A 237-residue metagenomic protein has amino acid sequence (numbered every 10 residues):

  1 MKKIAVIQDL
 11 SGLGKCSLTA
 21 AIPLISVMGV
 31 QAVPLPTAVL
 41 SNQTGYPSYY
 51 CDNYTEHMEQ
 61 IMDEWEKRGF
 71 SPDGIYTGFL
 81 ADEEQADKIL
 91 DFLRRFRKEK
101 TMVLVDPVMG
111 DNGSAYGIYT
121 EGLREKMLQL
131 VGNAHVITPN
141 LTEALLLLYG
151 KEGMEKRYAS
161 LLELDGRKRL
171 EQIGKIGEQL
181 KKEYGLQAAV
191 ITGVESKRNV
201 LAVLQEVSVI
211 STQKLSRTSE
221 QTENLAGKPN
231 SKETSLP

Functional and structural regions predicted by a protein language model:
M1-V105, M109-G117: Conserved N-terminal subdomain of the carbohydrate kinase-like
C16-A20, N53-Q60, F70, E84 (+6 more regions): Conserved active-site and cofactor/substrate-binding residues in soluble primary-metabolism enzymes
I25, I75, R157-L161, S219 (+1 more regions): Generic structural signal marking isolated hydrophobic packing positions within regular secondary structure
G29-V33, H57-I61, E99-M102, M127-V131 (+3 more regions): Glycine-rich loops and low-complexity Gly/Arg-rich segments that provide flexible linkers or classic glycine-based
E99, K182-G185, K232: Proline-centered flexible-loop/turn and helix-kink motifs
G117-T212, T218, T222-L225: Conserved phosphate/ATP/ADP-binding segment of small-molecule kinases
S219-P237: Short, small-residue alpha-helix embedded
